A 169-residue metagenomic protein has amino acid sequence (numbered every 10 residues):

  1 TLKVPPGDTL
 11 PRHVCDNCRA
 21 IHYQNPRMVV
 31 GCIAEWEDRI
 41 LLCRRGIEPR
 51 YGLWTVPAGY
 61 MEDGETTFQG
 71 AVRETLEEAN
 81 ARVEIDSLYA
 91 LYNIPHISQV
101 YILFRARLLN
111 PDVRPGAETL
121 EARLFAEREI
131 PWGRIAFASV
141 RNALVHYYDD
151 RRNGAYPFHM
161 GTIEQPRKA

Functional and structural regions predicted by a protein language model:
T1-C32: Acidic, metal-coordinating catalytic segment for phosphate/diphosphate chemistry, firing primarily on the Nudix
L10, N25-V29, E35-E37, P49-Y51 (+3 more regions): Short connector loops at helix/strand junctions that flank enzyme active sites, especially segments positioning acidic
R12-V14, I33, L42, L103-R105 (+1 more regions): Conserved hydrophobic/aromatic beta-strand scaffold that supports enzyme active sites
N17, R45, A58, A106 (+1 more regions): Active-site donor-binding loop signature of nucleotide-sugar glycosyltransferases
E35-E77: Conserved Nudix-box catalytic region and its N-terminal flanking loop in Nudix hydrolases and closely related
M61-H146, D150, G154-Y156, R167-A169: Unchanged
M160-P166: Short, highly charged C-terminal tails/helix-capping segments
